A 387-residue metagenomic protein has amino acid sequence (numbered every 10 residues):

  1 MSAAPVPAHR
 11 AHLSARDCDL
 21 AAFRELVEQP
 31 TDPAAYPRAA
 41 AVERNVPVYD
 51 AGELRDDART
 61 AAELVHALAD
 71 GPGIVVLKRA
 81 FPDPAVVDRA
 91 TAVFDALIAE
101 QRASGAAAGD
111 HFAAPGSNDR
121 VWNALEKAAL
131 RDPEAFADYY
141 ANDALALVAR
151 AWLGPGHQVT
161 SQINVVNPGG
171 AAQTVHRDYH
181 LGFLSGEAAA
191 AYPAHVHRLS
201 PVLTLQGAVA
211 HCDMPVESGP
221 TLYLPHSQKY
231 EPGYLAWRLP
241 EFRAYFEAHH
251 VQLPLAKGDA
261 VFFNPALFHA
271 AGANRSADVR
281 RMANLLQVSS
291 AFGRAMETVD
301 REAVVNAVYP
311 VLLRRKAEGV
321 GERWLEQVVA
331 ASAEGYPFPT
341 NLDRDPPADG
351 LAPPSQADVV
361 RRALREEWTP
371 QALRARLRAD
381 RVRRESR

Functional and structural regions predicted by a protein language model:
M1-D70, A333-N341, P346-R387: Fe(II)/2-oxoglutarate
V27-I74, K78-G186: Non-heme Fe(II)-dependent double-stranded beta-helix
D83-A85, N167-G169, P215-E217, Y230-E231 (+2 more regions): Flexible loop/turn segments at secondary-structure boundaries
D88, P220, Y234-L235, A273-R275 (+3 more regions): Short conserved micro-motifs at the rims of enzyme active sites and ligand-binding pockets
L147-V148, Q173-T174, L181-Y245, H250 (+1 more regions): Catalytic core of non-heme Fe(II) oxygenases with the double-stranded beta-helix
I163, G207-V209, L286-V288: A structural signal for short, well-ordered beta-strand segments
W237-V311: Catalytic core of Fe(II)/2-oxoglutarate
R281, V288-T340, R383-R387: Charged, cofactor-coupling segments
